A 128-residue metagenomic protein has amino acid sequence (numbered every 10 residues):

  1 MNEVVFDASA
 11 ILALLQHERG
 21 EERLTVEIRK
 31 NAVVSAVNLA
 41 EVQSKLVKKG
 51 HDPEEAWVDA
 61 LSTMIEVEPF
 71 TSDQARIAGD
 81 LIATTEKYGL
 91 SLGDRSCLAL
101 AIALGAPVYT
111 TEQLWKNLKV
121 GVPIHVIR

Functional and structural regions predicted by a protein language model:
M1-V34, L46-D59: Short, well-structured N-terminal submotif of metal-dependent ribonuclease cores
E3, E41, L98-R128: Acidic, PIN/NYN-like endoribonuclease modules and their adjacent C-terminal/linker elements
A10-I11, N38, Q74, S96-C97 (+1 more regions): Alpha-helix capping/helix-boundary segments
N31, E66, P123-H125: Conserved beta-strand segments of alpha/beta enzyme cores
E41-V42, A60: A general alpha-helix detector
K49-P53, T85-E86, H125-R128: Short, hinge-like loop/turn segments at secondary-structure boundaries
S62, D94, K116-L118: Short secondary-structure capping/turn micro-motifs that flank functional sites
E66-Y109: Active-site neighborhoods of divalent-metal-dependent phosphate/nucleic-acid chemistry enzymes
